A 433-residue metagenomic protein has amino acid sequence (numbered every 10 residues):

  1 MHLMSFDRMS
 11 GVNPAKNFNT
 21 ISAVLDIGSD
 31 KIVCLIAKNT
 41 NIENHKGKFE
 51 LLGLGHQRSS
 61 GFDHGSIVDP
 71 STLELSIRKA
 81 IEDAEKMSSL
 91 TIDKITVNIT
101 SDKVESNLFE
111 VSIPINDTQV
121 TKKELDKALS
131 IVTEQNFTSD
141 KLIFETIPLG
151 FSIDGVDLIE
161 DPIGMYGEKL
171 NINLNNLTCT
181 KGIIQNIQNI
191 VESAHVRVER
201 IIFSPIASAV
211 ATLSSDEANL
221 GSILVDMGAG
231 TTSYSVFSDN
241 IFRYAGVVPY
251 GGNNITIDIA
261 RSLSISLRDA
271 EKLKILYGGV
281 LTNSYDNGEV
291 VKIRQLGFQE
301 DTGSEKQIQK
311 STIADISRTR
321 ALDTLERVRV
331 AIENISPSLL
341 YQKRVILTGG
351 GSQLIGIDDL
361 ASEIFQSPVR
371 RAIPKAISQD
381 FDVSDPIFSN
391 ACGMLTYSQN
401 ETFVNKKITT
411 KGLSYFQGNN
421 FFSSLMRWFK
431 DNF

Functional and structural regions predicted by a protein language model:
M1-K31, L35-I223, I241-R243, S266-R268 (+3 more regions): Nucleotide/phosphate-binding catalytic cleft detector across ATP-hydrolyzing and phosphate-transferring enzymes
L25-K31, T100, L224-T231, F237-N240 (+2 more regions): A short acidic Gly-Thr/Ser loop motif
D30, C179, G279-T282, L340-I364: Glycine-rich phosphate-binding loops at beta-strand->alpha-helix junctions
K122, D126, I364-C392: Conserved phosphate-binding/catalytic loops in two-lobed NTP-binding clefts
E192, D226, D323, V330 (+1 more regions): Extended, folded domain segments that form the structural surfaces/walls around functional sites
R243-Y244, I257, Q309-T312, K343 (+2 more regions): Short beta-alpha connecting loops at secondary-structure transitions that line or flank enzyme active sites
P249-L273: A conserved active-site cap/scaffold subdomain adjacent to cofactor or substrate pockets
A331-L339, K343-G350, I364, R370-Q379: Hydrophobic alpha-helical bundle architecture
